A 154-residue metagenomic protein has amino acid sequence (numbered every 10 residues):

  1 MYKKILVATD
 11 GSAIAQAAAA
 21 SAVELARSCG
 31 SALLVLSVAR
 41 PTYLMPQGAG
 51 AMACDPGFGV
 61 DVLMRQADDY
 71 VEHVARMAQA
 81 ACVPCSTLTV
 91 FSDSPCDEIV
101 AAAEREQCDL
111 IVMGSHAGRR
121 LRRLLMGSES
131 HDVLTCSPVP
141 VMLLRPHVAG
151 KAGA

Functional and structural regions predicted by a protein language model:
M1-C54, M77-S86, C136: Small/aliphatic-rich secondary-structure junction motif
A18, M45-G48, E98-V100, R123-L125 (+1 more regions): Short, well-ordered secondary-structure micro-motifs
V38-D69, G150-A154: Acidic, proline/glycine-rich short linear motifs
V38-R40, S92, P146: Active-site loop/turn elements of alpha/beta-hydrolase fold enzymes, especially the short glycine-/histidine-rich
G50-C54, E104-E106, E129-S130: Short, hinge-like loop/turn segments at secondary-structure boundaries
R76-I111, A149-A154: Structural beta-alpha unit
L110-T135, G150-A154: Glycine-rich, Arg-bearing micro-motifs that act as flexible, cationic patches
V141-K151: Short, flexible loop segments at boundaries between secondary-structure elements
